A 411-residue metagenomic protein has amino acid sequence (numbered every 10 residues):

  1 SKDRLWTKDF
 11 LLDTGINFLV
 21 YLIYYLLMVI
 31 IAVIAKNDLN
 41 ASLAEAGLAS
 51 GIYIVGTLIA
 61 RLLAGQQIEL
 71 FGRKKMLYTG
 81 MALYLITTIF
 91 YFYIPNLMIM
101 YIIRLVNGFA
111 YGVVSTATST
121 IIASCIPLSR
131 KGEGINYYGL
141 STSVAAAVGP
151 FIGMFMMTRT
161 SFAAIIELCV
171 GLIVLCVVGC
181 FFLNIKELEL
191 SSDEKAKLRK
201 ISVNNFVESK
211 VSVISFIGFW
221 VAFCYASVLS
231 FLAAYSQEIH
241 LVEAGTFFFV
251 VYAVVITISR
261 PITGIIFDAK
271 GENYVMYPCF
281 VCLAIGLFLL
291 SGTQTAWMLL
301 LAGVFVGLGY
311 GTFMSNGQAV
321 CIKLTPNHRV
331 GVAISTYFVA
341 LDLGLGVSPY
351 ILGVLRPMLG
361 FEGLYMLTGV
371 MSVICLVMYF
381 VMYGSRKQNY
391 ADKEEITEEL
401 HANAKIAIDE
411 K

Functional and structural regions predicted by a protein language model:
S1-T7, I185-S215, E398-I406: Juxtamembrane intracellular "pre-TM" segments in multi-pass secondary transporters
W6-G47, V213, A222-Y235: Helix-loop boundary and gating motifs at the non-cytosolic
I54-L62, A146-A147, A253-T257, P261 (+1 more regions): Residue-level signature of mid-helix packing/kink "hotspots" within the transmembrane helices of 12-pass Major
I59-F92: Conserved MFS/SLC helix-loop-helix module at the cytosolic interface between two early adjacent transmembrane helices
A82-P95, C282-Q294: C-terminal ends and interior cores of transmembrane alpha-helices in multi-pass membrane transporters/permeases
M98-V106, W297-F305: Paired small-residue
L105-S141: Cytoplasmic helix-loop-helix junction between adjacent transmembrane helices in 12-TM secondary transporters
G171-S192, M378-Y383: C-terminal membrane-cytosol helix-exit motif in multi-pass small-molecule transporters
